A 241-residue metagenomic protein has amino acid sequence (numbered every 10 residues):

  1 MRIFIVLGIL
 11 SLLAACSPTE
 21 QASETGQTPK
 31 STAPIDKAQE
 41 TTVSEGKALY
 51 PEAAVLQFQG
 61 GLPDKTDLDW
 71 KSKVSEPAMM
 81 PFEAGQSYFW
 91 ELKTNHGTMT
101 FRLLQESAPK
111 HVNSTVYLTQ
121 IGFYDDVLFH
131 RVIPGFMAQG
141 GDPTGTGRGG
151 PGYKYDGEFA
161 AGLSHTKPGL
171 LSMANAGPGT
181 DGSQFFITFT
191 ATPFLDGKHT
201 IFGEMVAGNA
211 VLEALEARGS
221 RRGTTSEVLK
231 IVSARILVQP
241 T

Functional and structural regions predicted by a protein language model:
M1-I5, L171: Bacterial N-terminal signal peptides that target proteins for export
I5-A14: Bacterial N-terminal signal peptides
C16-T241: Cyclophilin-like peptidyl-prolyl cis-trans isomerases
